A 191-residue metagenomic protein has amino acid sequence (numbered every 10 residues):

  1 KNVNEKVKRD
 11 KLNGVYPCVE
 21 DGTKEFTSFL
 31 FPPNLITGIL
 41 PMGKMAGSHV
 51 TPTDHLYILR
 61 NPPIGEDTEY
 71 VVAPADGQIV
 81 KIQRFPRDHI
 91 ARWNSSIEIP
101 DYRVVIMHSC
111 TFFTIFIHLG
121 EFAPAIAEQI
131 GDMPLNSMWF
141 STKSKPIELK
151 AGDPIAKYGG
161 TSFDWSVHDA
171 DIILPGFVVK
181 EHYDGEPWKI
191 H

Functional and structural regions predicted by a protein language model:
N2-K24, F112-H191: Acidic, glycine-rich catalytic/binding loops that coordinate metals and/or anionic ligands
N2-R103, C110, K145-K157: Surface-exposed, glycine-biased beta-strand/turn segments
M42-M45, M107, M133, M138: Detector for methionine-enriched segments
I79, V104-I106, F116, W165: Hydrophobic beta-strand residues in large extracellular and virion-surface proteins
